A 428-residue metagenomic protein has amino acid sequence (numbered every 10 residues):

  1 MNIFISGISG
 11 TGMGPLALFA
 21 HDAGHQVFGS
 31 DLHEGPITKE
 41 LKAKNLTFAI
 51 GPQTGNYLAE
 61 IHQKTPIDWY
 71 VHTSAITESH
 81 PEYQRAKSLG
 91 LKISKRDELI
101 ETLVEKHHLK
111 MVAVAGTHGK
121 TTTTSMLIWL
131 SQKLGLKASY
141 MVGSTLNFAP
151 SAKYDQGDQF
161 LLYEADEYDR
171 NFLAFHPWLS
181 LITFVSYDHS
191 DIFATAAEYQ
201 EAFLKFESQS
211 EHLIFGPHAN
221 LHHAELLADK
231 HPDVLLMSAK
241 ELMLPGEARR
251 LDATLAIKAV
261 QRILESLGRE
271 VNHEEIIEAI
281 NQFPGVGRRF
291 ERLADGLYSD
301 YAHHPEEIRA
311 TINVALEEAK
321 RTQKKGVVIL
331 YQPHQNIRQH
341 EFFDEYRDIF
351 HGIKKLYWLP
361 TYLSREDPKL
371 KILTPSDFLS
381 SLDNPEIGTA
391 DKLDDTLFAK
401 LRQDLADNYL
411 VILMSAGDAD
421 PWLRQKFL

Functional and structural regions predicted by a protein language model:
M1-F48, T65-Y70, S88-L91, L204 (+4 more regions): ATP-dependent carboxylate-amine ligase
F19-H25, K42, G55-T65, S74 (+3 more regions): Phosphate-binding loop of NTP-binding sites
L32, Q53, E98-L99, H218 (+1 more regions): Short, ordered loop/turn segments at secondary-structure junctions
I50-P52, K95-D97, V142-S144, G216-P217 (+2 more regions): Short loop/edge segments at beta-strand edges and connector loops that shape dinucleotide/nucleotide cofactor-binding
T73, T183, G216, L359 (+1 more regions): Conserved residues at the C-terminal ends of beta-strands
D97, P217-H218, Y301, S415: Helix N-cap/beta->alpha junction signal
D252: Acidic, glycine-rich loop-and-beta core segments that form the ion-binding/anion-interacting portion of active sites
